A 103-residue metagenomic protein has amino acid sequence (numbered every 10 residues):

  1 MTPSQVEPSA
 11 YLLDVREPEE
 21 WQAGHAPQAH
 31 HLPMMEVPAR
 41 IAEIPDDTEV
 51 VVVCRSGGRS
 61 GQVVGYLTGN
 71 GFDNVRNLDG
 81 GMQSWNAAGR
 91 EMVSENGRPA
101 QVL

Functional and structural regions predicted by a protein language model:
M1-Y11, V15-E49, S60-L103: Rhodanese-like catalytic fold shared by cysteine-dependent sulfurtransferases and DSP/PTP-type phosphatases
V53: Short, surface-exposed ligand- or partner-binding patches at beta-edge/loop junctions that are enriched in aromatics
